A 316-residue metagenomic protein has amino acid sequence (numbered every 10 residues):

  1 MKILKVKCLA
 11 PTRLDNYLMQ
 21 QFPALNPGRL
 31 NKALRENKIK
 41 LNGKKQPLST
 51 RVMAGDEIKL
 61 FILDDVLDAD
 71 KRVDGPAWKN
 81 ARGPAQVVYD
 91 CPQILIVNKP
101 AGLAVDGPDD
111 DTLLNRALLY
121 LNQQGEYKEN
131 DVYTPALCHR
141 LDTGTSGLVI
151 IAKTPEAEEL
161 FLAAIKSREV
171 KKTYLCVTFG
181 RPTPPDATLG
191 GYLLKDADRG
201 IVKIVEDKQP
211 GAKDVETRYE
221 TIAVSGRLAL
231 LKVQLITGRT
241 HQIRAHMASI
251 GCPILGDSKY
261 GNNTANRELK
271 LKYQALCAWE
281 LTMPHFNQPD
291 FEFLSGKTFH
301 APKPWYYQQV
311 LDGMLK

Functional and structural regions predicted by a protein language model:
M1-A197, P302-L311: RNA pseudouridine synthases
M1-K32, D64, N80-A85, I201-K203 (+4 more regions): Pseudouridine synthases involved in rRNA/tRNA modification
N42-L48, R227-L230, R267-E268: Short alpha-helix capping/helix-loop boundary micro-motifs
P47-R51, K232, Y273: Short, surface-exposed secondary-structure edge patches
L95, Y174, A229-L231, C277-W279: Short beta-strand micro-motifs in enzyme catalytic cores
R140-T143, G211, A223-S225: A short beta-turn/loop motif at secondary-structure boundaries
L175, P182, I222, G226-L228: Phosphate-binding site of ATP-dependent enzymes
Y219: Long C-terminal interaction/binding lobes of large macromolecular proteins
